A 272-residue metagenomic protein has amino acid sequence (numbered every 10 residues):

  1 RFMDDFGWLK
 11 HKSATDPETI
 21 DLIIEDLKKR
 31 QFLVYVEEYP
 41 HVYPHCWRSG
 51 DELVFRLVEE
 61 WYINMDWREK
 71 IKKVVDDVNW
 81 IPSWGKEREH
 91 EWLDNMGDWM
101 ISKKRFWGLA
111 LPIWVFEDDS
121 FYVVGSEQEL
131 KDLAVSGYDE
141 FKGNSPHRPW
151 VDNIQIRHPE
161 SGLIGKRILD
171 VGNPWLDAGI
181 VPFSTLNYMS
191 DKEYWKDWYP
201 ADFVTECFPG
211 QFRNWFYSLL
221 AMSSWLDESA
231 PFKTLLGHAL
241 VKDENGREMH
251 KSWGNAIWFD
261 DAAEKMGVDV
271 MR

Functional and structural regions predicted by a protein language model:
R1-E127, P146, W215, R247 (+2 more regions): Residue patterns forming the tRNA-binding/recognition surfaces of aminoacyl-tRNA synthetases and related DALR
W92, M96-D98, S102-R272: Conserved active-site neighborhood of enzyme catalytic/cofactor-binding cores
